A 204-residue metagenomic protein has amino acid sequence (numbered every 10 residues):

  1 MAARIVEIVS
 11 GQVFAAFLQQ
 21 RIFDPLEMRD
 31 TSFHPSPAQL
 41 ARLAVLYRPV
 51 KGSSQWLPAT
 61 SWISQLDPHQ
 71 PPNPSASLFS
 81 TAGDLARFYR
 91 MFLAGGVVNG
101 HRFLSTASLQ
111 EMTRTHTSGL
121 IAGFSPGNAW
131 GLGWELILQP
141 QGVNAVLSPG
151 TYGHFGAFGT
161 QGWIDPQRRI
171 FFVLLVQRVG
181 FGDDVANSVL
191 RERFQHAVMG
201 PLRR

Functional and structural regions predicted by a protein language model:
M1-P149: Short, surface-exposed loop or secondary-structure junction motifs that flank catalytic or metal-binding residues
G11, D184-N187: Short, solvent-exposed loop/turn segments at secondary-structure boundaries
A94, T151, Q161-W163: Short basic/hydrophobic patches in alpha-helices and adjacent helix-turn junctions that form amphipathic surface motifs
G153-G156: Short loop/turn motifs at secondary-structure junctions and domain boundaries
F158-F171: Short, surface-exposed beta-strand/loop micro-motifs that present aromatic residues
R178-F181: A short acidic/small-residue loop/turn micro-motif
N187-R204: Surface-exposed amphipathic alpha-helical segments
